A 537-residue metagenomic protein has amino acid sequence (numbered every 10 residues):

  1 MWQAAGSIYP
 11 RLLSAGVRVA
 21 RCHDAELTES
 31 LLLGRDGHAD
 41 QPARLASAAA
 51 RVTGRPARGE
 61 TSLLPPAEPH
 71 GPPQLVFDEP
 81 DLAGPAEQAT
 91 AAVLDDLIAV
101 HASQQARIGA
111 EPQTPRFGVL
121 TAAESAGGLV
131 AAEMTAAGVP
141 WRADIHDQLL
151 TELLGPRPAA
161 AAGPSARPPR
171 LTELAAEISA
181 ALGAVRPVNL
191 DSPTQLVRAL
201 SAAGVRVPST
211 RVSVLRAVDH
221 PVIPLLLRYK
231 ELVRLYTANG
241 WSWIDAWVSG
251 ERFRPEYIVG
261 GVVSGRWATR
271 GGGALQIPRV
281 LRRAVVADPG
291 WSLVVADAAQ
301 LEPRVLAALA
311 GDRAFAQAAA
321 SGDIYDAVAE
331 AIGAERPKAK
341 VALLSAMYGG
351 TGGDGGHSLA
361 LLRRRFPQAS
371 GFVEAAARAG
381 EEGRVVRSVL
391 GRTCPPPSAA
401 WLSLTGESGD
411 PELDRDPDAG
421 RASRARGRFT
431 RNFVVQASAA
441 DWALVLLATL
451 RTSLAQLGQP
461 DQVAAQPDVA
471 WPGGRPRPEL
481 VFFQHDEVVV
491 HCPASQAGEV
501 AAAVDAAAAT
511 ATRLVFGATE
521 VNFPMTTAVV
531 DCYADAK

Functional and structural regions predicted by a protein language model:
M1-E111: Conserved DEDDh/DEDDy metal-dependent 3′-5′ exonuclease domain
W2-Y9, E152-G183, N189, F366 (+2 more regions): Polymerase palm active-site segment centered on the conserved acidic dipeptide of motif C
G6-G16, E26-G37, L196-G204, A299-A314: Short active-site loop/helix that positions an aromatic residue
C22-H23, L293-D297: Short hydrophobic beta-strand that contains or immediately precedes a catalytic carboxylate
H70-I277, G290-S292, A375, R392-G409 (+3 more regions): Conserved "right-hand" nucleotidyltransferase catalytic core of DNA-directed polymerases
A136, E330-F483, A494, N522 (+1 more regions): Conserved catalytic core of nucleic-acid polymerases
G240-D245, V262, G272, L281 (+3 more regions): Short, contiguous acidic/charged loop-to-helix segments that flank catalytic cores in large enzymes
E302-G333, G409-A419: Metal-dependent catalytic core segments for phosphate chemistry
